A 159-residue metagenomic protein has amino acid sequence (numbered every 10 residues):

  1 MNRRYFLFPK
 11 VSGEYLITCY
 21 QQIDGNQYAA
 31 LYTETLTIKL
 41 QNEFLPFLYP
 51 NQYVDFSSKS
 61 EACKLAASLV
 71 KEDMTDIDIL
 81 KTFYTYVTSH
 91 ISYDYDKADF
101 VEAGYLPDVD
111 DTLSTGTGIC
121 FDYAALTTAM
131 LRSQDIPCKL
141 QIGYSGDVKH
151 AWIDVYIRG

Functional and structural regions predicted by a protein language model:
M1-P46: Beta-strand-enriched, solvent-exposed domains that form extended recognition/catalytic surfaces
P9-V11, D73-M74, R158: A short, structured loop/turn motif at beta-sheet edges
L40, T115-G118, Q141-Y144: Alpha-helix capping and helix-loop boundary segments enriched in small/acidic/polar residues
P50-S114: Secondary-structure boundary elements
T75, I119-Y123: Short, contiguous, pocket-lining structural segments that sit at or immediately flank catalytic/ligand-binding sites
S89-D94, A98, I119-C120, Y144-V148: Solvent-exposed loop/turn segments at secondary-structure junctions within structured extracellular/periplasmic domains
D122-G159: Hydrophobic/aromatic-rich core segments of domains that either
